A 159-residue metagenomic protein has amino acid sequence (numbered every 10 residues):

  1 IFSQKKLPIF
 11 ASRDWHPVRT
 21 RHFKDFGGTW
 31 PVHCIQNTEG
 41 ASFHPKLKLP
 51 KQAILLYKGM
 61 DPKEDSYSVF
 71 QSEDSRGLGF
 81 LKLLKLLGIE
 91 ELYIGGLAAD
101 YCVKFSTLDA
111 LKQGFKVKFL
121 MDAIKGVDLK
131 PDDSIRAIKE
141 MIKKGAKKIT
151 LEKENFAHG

Functional and structural regions predicted by a protein language model:
I1, V103-G114: Histidine-anchored nucleotide/phosphate-binding helix
I1-E91: Active-site alpha/beta core segments
D14, K58, L97-A99, D122: Cofactor-binding loop segments of dinucleotide-utilizing enzymes, especially the Rossmann-like FAD- and NAD(P)+-binding
I35-I54, P131-G159: Structural recognition of alpha->loop->beta junctions
S66, D128-P131: Short, charged, surface-exposed secondary-structure boundary motifs
S75-R76, L86, Q113, I135 (+1 more regions): Catalytic phosphate/metal-binding cores of nucleic-acid and nucleotide-processing enzymes, i.e., regions that mediate
Y93-G96, K116-D128: A short glycine-rich beta-strand->turn/loop micro-motif centered on a GG-aromatic cluster
